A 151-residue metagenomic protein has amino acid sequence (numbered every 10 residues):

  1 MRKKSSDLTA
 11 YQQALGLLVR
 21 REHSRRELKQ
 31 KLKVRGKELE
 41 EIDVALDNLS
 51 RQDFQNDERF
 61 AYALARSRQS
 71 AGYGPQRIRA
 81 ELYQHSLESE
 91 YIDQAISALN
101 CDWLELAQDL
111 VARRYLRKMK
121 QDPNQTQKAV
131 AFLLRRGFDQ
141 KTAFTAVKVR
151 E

Functional and structural regions predicted by a protein language model:
M1-E151: An alpha-helical, amphipathic repeat domain used for nucleic-acid recognition, typified by the mTERF helical solenoid
